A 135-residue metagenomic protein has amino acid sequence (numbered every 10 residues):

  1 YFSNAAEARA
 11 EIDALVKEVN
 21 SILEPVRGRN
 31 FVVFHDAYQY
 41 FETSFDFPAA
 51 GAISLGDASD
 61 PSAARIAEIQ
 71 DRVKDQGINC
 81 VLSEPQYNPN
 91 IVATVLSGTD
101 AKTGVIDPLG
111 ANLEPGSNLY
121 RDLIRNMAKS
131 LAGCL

Functional and structural regions predicted by a protein language model:
F2-L135: Extracytoplasmic metal-acquisition and chelation regions
